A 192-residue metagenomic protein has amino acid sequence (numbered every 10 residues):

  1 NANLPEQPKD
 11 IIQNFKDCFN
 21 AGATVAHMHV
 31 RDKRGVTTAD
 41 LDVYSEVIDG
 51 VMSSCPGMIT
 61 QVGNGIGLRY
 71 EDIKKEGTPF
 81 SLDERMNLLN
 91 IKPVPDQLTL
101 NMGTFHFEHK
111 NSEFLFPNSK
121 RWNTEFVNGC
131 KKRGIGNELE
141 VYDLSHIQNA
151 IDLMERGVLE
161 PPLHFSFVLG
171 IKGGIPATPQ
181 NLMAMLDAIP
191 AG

Functional and structural regions predicted by a protein language model:
N1-Q13, G65-L82, N111-F116, G173-G174: Active-site mouth loops of central-metabolism enzymes
I11, C18, H29, L98 (+1 more regions): Conserved, mostly hydrophobic/aromatic
I12, F19-N20, I91, K131: Non-catalytic positions within long, well-ordered alpha-helices that form the structural scaffold/packing of enzyme
N20-V25, G57, P95: A structural motif
T24-V47, V168-L169: Glycine-rich, proline-tolerant flexible connector loops at the mouths of alpha/beta enzymes
A26-M28, T60, L98, F165: Hydrophobic residues within beta-strands of alpha/beta enzymes
V36-N64, N123-K132, A184-G192: Alpha-helix-loop-beta-strand connector modules within alpha/beta enzyme cores
Q97-G192: Catalytic alpha/beta core domains of metabolic enzymes, predominantly
